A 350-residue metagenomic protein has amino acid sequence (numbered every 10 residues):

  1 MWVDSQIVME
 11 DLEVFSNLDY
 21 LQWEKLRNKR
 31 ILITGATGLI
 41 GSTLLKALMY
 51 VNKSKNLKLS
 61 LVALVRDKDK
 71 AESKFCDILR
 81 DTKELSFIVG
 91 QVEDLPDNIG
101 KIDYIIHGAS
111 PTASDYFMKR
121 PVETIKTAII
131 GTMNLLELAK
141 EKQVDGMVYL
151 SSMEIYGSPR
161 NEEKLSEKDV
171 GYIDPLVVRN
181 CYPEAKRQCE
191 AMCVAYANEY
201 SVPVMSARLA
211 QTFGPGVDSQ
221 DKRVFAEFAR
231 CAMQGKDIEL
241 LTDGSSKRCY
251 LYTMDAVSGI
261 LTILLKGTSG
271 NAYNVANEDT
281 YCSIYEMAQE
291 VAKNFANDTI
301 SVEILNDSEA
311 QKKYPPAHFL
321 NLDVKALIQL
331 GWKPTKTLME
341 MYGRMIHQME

Functional and structural regions predicted by a protein language model:
M1-D4, S86, A232, K236-E350: C-terminal substrate-binding subdomain of Rossmann-fold SDR/epimerase-dehydratase oxidoreductases
M1-W23, K46, N56-L59, T337-E350: Amphipathic terminal alpha-helices
R30-Y50: N-terminal Rossmann NAD(P)H-binding glycine-rich loop of SDR-like oxidoreductase domains
K83, I88-T127: NAD(P)H-binding glycine-rich loop region in Rossmannoid oxidoreductase-like domains and their noncatalytic homologs
P111-D115, M153-R160, A210-F213: Active-site segment of SDR-like NAD(P)-dependent oxidoreductases
M133-N180: Conserved Rossmann-fold NAD(P)-dependent oxidoreductase catalytic core, especially the SDR/UDP-sugar
P159-K168, A191-R248, T253-L264, Q289-N294: NAD(P)-dependent short-chain dehydrogenase/reductase
C181, A185: Active-site helix of classical SDR
